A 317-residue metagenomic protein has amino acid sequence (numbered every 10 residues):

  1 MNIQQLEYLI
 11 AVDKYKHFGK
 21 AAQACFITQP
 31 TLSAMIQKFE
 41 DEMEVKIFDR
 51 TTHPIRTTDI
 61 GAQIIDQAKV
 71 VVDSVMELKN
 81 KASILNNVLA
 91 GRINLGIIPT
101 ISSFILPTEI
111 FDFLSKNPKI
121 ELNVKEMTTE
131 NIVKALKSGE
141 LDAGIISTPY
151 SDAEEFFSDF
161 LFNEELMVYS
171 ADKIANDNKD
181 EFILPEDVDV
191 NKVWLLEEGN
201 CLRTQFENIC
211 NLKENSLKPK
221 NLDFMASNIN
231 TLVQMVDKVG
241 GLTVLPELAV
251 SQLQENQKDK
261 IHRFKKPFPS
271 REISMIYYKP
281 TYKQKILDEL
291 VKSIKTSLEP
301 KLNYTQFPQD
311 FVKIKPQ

Functional and structural regions predicted by a protein language model:
L9, A21-A22, T58, F113: Hydrophobic two-helix hairpin corresponding to the core of helix-turn-helix DNA-binding domains
I10-T28, T52: Short helix-boundary/capping micro-motifs
E40-D59: A short LG(V/I)-centered, amphipathic sequence patch enriched for acidic residue(s) preceding the LG motif
E42-M43, I64-N86, L290, K301: Alpha-helical linker/hinge and terminal dimerization helices associated with HTH transcriptional regulators
A90-A153, A226-N228: Central regulatory/effector-binding core of bacterial HTH transcription factors
A153-D159, E164, N230-P280: Beta-alpha-beta core module
F156-L166, S170-W194: Flexible hinge/capping segments at coil-to-helix
N176-D177, N191-E214, K283-L287, V291-K292 (+1 more regions): Secondary-structure junction motif
